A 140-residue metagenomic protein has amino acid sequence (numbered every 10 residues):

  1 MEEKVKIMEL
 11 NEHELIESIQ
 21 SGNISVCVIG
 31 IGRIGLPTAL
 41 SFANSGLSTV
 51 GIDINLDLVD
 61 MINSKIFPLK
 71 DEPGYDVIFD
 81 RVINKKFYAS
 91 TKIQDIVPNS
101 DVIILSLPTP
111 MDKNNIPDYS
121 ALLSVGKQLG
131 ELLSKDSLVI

Functional and structural regions predicted by a protein language model:
M1-V139: Structural/interface elements that position substrates and couple domains in central-metabolism enzymes
